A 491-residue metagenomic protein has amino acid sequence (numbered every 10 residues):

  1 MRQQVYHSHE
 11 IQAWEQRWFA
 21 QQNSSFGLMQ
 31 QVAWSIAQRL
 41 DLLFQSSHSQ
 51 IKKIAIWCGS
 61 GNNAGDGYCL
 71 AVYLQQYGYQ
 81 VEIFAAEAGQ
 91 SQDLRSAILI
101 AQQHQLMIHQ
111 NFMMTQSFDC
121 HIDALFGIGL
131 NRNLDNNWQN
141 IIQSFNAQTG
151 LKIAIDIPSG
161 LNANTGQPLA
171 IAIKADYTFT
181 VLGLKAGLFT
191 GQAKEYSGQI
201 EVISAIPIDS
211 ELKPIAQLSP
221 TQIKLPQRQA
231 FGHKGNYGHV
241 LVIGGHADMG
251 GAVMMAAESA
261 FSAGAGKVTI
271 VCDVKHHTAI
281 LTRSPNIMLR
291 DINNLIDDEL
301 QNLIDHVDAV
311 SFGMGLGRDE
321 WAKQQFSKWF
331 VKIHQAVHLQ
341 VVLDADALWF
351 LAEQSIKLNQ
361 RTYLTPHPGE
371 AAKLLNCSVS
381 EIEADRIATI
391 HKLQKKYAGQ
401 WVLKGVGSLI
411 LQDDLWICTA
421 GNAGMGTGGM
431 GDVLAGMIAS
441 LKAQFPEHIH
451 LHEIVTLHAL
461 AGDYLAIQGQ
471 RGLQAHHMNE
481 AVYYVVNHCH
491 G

Functional and structural regions predicted by a protein language model:
M1-A85, L188-V342, W349-Y363, P368 (+1 more regions): Small-residue (G/A/S/T)-rich helix-start motifs and N-terminal tracts that mark the onset
C69-N146, T278-I292, L300-N302, H306: N-terminal small/polar loop signature for handling phosphorylated ligands or for N-terminal nucleophile
E87-Q90, P158-S159, K275, A347: Short beta-alpha junction loops
D93, N137, I171-K174, G429 (+1 more regions): Short acidic-hydrophobic sequence patches enriched in Asp/Glu that either
Q103-H109, D135, S159-A163, T221-P226 (+2 more regions): Short gly/ser/thr-rich secondary-structure transition/capping motifs
D119-C120, L125-K213: Internal gly/pro-rich beta-alpha loop/helix module that stabilizes soluble enzyme cofactors or their anionic handles
